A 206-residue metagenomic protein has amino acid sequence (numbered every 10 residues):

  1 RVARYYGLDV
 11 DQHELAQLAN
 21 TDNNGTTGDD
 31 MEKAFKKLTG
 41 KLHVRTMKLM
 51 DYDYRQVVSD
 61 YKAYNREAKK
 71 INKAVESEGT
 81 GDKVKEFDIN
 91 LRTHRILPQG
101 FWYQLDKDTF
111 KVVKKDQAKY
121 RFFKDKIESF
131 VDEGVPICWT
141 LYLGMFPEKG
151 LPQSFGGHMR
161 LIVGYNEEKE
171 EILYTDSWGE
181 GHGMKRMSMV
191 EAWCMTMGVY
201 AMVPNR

Functional and structural regions predicted by a protein language model:
R1-G25, D29, A34-T39: Active-site nucleophile-adjacent alpha helix/oxyanion-hole segment immediately C-terminal to the catalytic cysteine
L15-G25, T109-Q117, I127, E148-L151: Second-shell loop/turn segments in exported
K36-F110: Low-complexity, serine/threonine/proline-enriched polar segments
L38-R45, D132-C138, K169-E170: Loop/turn elements at helix/coil->beta-strand transitions in domains of secreted/extracellular proteins
L91-V113, D132-G134, Y142-S154, V163-R206: Noncatalytic regulatory segments and standalone regulatory/sensor domains
D116-T140: ...with weaker cross-activation on analogous glycine-rich loops/strands in unrelated enzymes
G157: Short coil/loop residues immediately preceding or within conserved phosphate-binding loops of NTP-utilizing enzyme
